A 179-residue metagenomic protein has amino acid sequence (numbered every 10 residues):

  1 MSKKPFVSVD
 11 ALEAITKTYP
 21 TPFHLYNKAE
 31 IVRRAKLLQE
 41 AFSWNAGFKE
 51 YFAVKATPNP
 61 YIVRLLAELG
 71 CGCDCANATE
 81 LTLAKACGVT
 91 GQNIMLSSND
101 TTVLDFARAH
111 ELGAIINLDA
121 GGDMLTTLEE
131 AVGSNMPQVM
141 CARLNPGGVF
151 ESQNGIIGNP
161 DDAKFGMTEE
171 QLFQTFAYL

Functional and structural regions predicted by a protein language model:
M1-L118, M124-Q138: A charged N-terminal "starter" segment
A120-L179: Conserved anion-binding
